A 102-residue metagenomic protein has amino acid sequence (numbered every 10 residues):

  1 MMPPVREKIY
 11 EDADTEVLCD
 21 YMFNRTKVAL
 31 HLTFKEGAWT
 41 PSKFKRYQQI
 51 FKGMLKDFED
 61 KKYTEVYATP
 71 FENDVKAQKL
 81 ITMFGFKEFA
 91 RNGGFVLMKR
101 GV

Functional and structural regions predicted by a protein language model:
P4-S42, G101-V102: Conserved donor-binding loop and adjoining core beta-sheet/short helix segment in diverse acyl/aminoacyl transferases
R6, G85-K87: Short glycine-aromatic motifs
P41-D57, K79, M83: Conserved acetyl-CoA-binding loop-helix of GNAT-fold acetyltransferases
Y67-Q78: Conserved beta-strand-loop-alpha-helix junction that forms the acyl-donor binding cleft
K87-K99: Conserved catalytic-core motifs of GNAT/GCN5-like acyltransferases
